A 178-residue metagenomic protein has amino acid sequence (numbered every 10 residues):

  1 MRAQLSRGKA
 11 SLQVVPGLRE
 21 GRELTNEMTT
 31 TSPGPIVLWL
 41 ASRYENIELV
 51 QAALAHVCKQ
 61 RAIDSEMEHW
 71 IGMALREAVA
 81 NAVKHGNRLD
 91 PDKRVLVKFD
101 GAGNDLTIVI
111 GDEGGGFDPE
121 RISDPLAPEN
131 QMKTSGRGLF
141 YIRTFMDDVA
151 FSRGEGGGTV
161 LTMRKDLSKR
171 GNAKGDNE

Functional and structural regions predicted by a protein language model:
R2-V37, A82-E178: Conserved beta-strand-loop-beta-strand hairpin that lines the nucleotide-binding pocket of ATP/GTP-utilizing enzymes
I36-L49: STAS-typified acidic loop motif
S42, I63-E66, D90, G101: Structural signature of the histidine kinase catalytic ATP-binding subdomain
Q51-L54, D112-G114: Short, small-residue-rich loop/turn micro-motifs
A52-R76, Q131-K133: Conserved short strand/loop->alpha-helix "switch" segment adjacent to the catalytic nucleotide/phosphoryl-transfer site
E77, N81: Conserved polar catalytic motif of the HATPase_c/GHKL fold
